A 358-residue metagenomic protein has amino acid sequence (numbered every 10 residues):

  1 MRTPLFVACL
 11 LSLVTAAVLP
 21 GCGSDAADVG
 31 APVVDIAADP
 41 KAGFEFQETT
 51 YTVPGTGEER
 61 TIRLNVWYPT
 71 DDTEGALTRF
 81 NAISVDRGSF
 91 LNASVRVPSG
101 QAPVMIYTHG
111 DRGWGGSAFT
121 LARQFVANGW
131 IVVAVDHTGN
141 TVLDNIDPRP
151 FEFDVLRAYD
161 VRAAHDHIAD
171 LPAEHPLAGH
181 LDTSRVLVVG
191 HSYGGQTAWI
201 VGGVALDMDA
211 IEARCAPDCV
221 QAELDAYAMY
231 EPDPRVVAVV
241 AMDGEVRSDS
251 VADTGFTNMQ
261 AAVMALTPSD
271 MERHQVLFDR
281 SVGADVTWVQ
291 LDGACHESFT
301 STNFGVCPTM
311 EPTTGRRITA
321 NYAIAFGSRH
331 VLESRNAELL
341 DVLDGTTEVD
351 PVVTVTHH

Functional and structural regions predicted by a protein language model:
V18-G21: C-terminal motif of bacterial Sec signal peptides marking the signal peptidase cleavage site
G23-D25: Bacterial signal peptide processing site
D28-M105, A127, Q221: Domain-level recognition of soluble alpha/beta enzyme cores, biased toward histidine phosphatases/phosphomutases
E74, R87, S94-D144, M271: Short substrate-entry loop that stabilizes the transition state in hydrolases
P150-T183, I200-G202, C215: Alpha/beta-hydrolase active-site loop
G190-G194, A198: Gly/Ala-rich beta-loop-alpha elbow adjacent to hydrolase catalytic centers
P217-G293: The feature captures the conserved acid-bearing segment of alpha/beta-hydrolase catalytic domains
G293-C295, S301-H358: Alpha/beta-hydrolase-fold serine-hydrolase catalytic core, especially in secreted/extracellular enzymes
